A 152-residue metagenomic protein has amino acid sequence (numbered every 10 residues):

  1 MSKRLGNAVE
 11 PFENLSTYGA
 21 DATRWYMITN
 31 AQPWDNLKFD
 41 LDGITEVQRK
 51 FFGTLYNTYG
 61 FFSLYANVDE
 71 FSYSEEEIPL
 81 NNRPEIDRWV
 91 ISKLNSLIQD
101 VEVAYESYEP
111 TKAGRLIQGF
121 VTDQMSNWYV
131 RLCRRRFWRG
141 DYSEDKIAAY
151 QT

Functional and structural regions predicted by a protein language model:
M1-T152: Long, charged, mostly alpha-helical binding arms that flank functional sites
